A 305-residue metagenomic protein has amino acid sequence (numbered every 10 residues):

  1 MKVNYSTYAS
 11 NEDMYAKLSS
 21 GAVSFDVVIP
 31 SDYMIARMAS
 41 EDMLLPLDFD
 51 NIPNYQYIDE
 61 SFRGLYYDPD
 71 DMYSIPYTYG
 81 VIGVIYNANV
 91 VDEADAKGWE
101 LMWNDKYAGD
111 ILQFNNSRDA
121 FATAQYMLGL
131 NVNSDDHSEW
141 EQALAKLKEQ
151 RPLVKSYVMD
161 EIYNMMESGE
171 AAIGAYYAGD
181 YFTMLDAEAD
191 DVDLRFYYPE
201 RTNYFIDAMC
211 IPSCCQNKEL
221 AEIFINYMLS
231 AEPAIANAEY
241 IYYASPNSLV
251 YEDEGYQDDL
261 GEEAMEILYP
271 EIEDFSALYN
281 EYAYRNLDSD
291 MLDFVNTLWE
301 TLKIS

Functional and structural regions predicted by a protein language model:
M1-R37: Early extracytoplasmic/lumenal segment of secretory-pathway proteins
K17-S19, V23-P30, L45-V84, D110-L112: A structural signal for short loop-to-beta-strand junctions that line the ligand-binding cleft of periplasmic/secreted
A39-P46, D68-M72, L153, M184-Y198 (+1 more regions): Ligand-binding "clamshell"
L45-Q56, S74, D191-N203, P212-C215: Short beta-strand->loop
G83-V90, Q125-G129, F205-K218, Y227-M228 (+1 more regions): A bilobed periplasmic-binding-protein/Venus flytrap-type ligand-binding module shared by bacterial periplasmic
Q113-N116, A120, A124, N133-F196: Ligand-binding pocket segment of bilobal, Venus flytrap-like solute-binding proteins
P212-A277: Mature extracytoplasmic/periplasmic domains
I272-S305: Conserved C-terminal helix/tail region of periplasmic/extracytoplasmic solute-binding proteins
